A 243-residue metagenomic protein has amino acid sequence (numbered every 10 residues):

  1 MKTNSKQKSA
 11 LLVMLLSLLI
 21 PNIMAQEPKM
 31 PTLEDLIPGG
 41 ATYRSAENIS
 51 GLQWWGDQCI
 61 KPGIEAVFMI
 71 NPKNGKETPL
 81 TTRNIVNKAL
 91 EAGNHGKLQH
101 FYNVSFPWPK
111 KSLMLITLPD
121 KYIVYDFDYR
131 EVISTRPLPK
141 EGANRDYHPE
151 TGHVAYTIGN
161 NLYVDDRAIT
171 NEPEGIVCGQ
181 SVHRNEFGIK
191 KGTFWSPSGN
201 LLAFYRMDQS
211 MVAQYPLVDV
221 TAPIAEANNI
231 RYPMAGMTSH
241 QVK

Functional and structural regions predicted by a protein language model:
M1-N4, M24-P28: Basic/polar N-terminal segments that are highly enriched at the extreme N-terminus, encompassing both cleavable
K2-L12: Bacterial N-terminal signal peptides that target proteins for export
L12-P21: Bacterial N-terminal signal peptides
A25-K243: Beta-propeller folds
